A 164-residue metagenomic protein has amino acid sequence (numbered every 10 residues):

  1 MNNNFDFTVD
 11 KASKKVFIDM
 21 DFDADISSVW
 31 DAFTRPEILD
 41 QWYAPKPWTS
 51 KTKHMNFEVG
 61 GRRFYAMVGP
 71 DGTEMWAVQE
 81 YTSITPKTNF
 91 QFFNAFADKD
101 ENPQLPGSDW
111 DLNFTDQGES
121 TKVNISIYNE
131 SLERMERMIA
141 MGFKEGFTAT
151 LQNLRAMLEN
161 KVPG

Functional and structural regions predicted by a protein language model:
M1-T49: Hydrophobic ligand-binding cavity/cleft-lining segments
S13-D19, I26, R62, W76 (+3 more regions): Intrinsic-disorder/low-complexity, polar/charged segments enriched in Ser/Thr/Lys/Arg/Asp/Glu/Gln
F17, E37-E74: Short beta-edge strand/loop motif at the mouth of beta-sheet-based domains
I18-M20, T52-K53, A77-S83, S108-T115: Hydrophobic/aromatic beta-strand elements that line small-molecule binding cavities or substrate pockets in beta-rich
I26-S27, N56-E58, T82-N89, N113-K122: A short, structured loop/turn motif at beta-sheet edges
V29, L39, R63, Y81 (+4 more regions): Hydrophobic pocket/interface hotspot
K99-E145: Beta-strand/loop substructures that line and gate deep hydrophobic ligand-binding cavities in soluble
L158-G164: Short, highly charged C-terminal tails/helix-capping segments
